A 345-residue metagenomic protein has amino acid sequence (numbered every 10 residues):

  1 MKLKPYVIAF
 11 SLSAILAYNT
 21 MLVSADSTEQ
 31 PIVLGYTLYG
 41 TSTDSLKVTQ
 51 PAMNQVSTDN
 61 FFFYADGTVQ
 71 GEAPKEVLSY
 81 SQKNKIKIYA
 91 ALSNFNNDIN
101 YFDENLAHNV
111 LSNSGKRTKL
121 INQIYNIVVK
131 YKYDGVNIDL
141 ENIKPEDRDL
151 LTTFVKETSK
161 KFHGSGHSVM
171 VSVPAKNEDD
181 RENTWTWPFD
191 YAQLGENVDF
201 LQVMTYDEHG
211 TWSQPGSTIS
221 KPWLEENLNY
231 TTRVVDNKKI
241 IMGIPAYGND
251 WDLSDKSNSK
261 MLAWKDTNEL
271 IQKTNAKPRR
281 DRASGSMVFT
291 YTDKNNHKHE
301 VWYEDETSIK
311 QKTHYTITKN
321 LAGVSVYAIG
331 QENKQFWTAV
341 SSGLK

Functional and structural regions predicted by a protein language model:
A17-T28: Sec-dependent signal peptide cleavage junction
D26-Q123: Glycan-recognition patch characteristic of GH18 chitinases/ENGases and related GlcNAc/peptidoglycan-binding proteins
T37-P51, N113-V129, E182-A192, E304-I317: Short, acidic/polar
V56, I138, L201, M242 (+2 more regions): Conserved, mostly hydrophobic/aromatic
N60, I121-L150, F200-Q214: Active-site groove signature of glycoside hydrolases
A65-E72, R148-T274: Substrate-binding surface in catalytic domains of secreted glycosidases
N97-A107, I244-K312, L344-K345: Glycan-binding loop/region signatures in secreted carbohydrate-active enzymes
I309-K345: Acidic/aromatic/glycine-rich contiguous surface patches that form carbohydrate-binding/processing clefts and analogous
